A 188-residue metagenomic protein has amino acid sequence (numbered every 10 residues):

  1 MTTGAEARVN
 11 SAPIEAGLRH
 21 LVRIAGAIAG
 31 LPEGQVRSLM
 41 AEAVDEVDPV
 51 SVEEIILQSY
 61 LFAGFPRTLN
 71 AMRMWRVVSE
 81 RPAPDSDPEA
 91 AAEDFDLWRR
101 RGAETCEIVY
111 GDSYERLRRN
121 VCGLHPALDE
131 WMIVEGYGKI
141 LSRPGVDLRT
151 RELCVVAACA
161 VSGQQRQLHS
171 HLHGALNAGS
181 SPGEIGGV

Functional and structural regions predicted by a protein language model:
M1-R19, G26-S51, Y60-L148, N177: Acidic, glycine/proline-rich low-complexity segments that act as flexible tails and inter-domain linkers
R19-A27, I55-I56, T150-A160, V188: Short, structured motif recognition centered on aromatic/hydrophobic residues
L31, G163-Q164: Alpha-solenoid helical repeat scaffolds
L39, Q165-H173, G186: Short conserved catalytic/interaction loops centered on acidic-Pro-aromatic/His motifs
V52-E53, I185: Residue-level detector of family-conserved "landmark" positions at structurally sensitive sites
P144, A157-S162, A175: Short, glycine/charged-rich beta-strand-loop motifs at protein surfaces that mediate ligand recognition and catalysis
R149-T150, G183: All-alpha amphipathic helical-bundle segments outside canonical DNA-binding/catalytic cores that form hydrophobic
L176-V188: Alpha-helical oligomerization segments
